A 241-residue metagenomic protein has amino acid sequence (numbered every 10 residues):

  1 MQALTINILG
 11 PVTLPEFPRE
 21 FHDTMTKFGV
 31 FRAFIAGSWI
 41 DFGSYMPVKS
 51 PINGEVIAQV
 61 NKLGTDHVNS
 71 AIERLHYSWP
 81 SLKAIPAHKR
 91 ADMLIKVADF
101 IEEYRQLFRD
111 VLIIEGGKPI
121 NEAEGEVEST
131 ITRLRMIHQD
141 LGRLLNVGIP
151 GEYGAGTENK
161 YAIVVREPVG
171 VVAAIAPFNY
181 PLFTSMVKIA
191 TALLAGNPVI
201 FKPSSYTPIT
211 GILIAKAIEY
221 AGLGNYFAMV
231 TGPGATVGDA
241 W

Functional and structural regions predicted by a protein language model:
M1-K160: N-terminal Rossmann-like NAD(P)+-binding subdomain of aldehyde/semialdehyde dehydrogenases
N146-W241: Rossmann-like NAD(P) dinucleotide-binding subdomain of oxidoreductase/dehydrogenase enzymes
